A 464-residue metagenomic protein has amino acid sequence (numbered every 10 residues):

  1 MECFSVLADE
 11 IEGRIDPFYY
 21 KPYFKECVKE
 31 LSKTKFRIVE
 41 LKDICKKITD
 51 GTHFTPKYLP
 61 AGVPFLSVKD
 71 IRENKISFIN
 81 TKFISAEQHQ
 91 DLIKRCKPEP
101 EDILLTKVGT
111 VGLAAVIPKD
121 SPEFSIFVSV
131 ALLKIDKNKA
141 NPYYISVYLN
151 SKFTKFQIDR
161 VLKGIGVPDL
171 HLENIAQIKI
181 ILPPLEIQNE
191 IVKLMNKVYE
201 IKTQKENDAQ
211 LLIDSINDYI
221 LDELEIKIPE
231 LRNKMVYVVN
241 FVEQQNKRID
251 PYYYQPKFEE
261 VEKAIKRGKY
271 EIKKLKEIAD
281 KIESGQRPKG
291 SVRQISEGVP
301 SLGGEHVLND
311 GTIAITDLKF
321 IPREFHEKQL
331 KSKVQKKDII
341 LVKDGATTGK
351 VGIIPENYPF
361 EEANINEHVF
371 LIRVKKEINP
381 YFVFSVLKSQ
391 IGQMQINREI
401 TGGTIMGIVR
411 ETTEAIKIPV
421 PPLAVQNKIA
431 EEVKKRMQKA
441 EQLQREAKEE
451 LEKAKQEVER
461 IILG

Functional and structural regions predicted by a protein language model:
M1-D50, Q177, I181-R287, V420-G464: Non-catalytic DNA-recognition/assembly elements of restriction-modification systems
E30-N74, I265-D310, E327-Q329: Low-complexity, Lys/Gly-biased intrinsically disordered segments
T52-H53, D91-L92, G164, E327-K328 (+1 more regions): Short, solvent-exposed loop/turn positions at domain surfaces that link secondary-structure elements or cap domain
F54-A61, N80, R160-L162, E230-K234 (+3 more regions): Short coil/turn segments at secondary-structure boundaries
S67-V68, H89, I93-N150, G303-G304 (+2 more regions): A short beta-sheet element
D70-I84, H306-F320, E362-A363: Short, basic/aromatic beta-hairpin or loop at an interaction surface
N74-I76, A114-A115, P142-Y143, N189-E190 (+4 more regions): Short helix/loop capping segments that flank catalytic or ligand/cofactor-binding pockets
E123-A131, K163-E186, E361-F370, T401-A424: A short glycine-rich beta-alpha junction/loop motif
